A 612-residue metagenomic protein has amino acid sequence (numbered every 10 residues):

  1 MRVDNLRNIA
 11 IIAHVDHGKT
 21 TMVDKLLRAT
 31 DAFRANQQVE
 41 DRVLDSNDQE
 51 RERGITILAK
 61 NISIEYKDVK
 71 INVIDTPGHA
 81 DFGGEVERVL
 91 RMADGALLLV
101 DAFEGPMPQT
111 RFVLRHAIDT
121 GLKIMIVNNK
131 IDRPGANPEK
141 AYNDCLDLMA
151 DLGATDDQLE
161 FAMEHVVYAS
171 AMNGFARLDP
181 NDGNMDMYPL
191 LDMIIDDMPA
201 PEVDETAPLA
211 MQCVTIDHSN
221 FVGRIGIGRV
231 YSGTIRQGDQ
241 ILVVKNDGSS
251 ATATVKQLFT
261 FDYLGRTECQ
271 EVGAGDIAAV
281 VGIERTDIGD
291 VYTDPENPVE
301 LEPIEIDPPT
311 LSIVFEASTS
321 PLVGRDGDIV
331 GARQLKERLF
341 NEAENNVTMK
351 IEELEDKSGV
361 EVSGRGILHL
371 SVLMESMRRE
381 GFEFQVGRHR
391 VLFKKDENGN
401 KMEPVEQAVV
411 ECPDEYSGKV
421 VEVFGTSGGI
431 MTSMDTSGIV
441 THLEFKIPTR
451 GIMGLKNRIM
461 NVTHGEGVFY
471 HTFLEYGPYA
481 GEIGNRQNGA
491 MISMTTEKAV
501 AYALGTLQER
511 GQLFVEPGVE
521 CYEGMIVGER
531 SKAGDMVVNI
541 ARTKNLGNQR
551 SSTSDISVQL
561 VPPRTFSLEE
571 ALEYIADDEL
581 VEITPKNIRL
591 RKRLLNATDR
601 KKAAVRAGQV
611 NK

Functional and structural regions predicted by a protein language model:
M1-V100, E104-P106, K140, D144 (+1 more regions): P-loop NTPase switch module centered on the Walker A-proximal segment
H17, A29, H79-A80, F103-P106 (+18 more regions): Conserved nucleotide-binding/hydrolysis micro-motifs of P-loop NTPases
Q38-R42, L152-V166, P201-Q212, G248-F261 (+8 more regions): Interdomain boundary/hinge elements
K123, R133-I195: Canonical P-loop GTPase G-domain recognition
N137, Y142, D290-T293, I367-E383 (+4 more regions): Charge-rich, low-aromatic oligomerization/scaffolding segments with amphipathic character
A210-I313, V323-R325, K336, N488 (+3 more regions): Conserved nucleotide-binding/hydrolysis modules and their immediate coupling elements across P-loop/ASCE NTPase motors
F261, R266-C269, M402, I447 (+3 more regions): Long insertion/accessory domains within large nucleic-acid-processing enzymes
S320-E344, S557, V561-P563: A short, contiguous, amphipathic alpha-helix enriched in charged residues
